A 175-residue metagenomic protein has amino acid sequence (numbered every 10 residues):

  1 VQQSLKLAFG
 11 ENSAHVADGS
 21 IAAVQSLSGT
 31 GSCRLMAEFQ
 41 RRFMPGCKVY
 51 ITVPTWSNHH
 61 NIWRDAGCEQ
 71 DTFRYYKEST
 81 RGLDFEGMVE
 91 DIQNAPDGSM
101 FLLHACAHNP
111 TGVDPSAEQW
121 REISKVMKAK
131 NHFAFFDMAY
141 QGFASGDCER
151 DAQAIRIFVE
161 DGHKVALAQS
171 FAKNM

Functional and structural regions predicted by a protein language model:
V1-N131, G142-F143, C148-E160: Conserved core of the PLP fold type I
A107, Y140, V159-M175: Active-site PLP-lysine loop of aminotransferase-like
D137: Active-site glycine-centered loops adjacent to acidic/histidine catalytic or metal-binding residues that shape
